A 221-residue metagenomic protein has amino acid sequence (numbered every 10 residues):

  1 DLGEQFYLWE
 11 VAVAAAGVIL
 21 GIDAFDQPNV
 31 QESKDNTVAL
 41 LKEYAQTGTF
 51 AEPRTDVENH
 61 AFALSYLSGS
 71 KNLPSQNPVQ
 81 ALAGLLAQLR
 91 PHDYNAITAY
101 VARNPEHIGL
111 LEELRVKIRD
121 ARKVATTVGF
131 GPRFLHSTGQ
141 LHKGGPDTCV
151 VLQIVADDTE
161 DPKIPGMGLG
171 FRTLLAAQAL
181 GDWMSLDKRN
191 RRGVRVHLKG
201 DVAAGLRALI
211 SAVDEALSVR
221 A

Functional and structural regions predicted by a protein language model:
D1-A221: A SIS-like phosphosugar-recognition module
